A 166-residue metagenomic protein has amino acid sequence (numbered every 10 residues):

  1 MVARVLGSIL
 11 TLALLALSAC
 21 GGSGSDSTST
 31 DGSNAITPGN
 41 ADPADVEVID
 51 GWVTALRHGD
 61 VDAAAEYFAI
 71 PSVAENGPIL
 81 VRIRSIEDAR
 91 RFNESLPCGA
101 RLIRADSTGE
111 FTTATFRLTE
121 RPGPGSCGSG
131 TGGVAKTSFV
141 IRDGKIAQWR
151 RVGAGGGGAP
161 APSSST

Functional and structural regions predicted by a protein language model:
M1-S18: Sec-dependent bacterial lipoprotein signal peptides
C20-H58, E66, P160-P162: Short, low-complexity N-terminal intrinsically disordered segments enriched in polar/charged residues
H58-E75: Short, well-ordered alpha-helical segments enriched in acidic and aromatic residues
F68, P78, L118-E120, G153: A mature extracytoplasmic/lumenal domain signature
E75, S107, I141-G144: Generic beta-strand structural signal
I86-G132, S138: Surface-exposed, charged secondary-structure patches
T113, G132-T166: Short beta-strand edge/turn micro-motifs at domain boundaries
